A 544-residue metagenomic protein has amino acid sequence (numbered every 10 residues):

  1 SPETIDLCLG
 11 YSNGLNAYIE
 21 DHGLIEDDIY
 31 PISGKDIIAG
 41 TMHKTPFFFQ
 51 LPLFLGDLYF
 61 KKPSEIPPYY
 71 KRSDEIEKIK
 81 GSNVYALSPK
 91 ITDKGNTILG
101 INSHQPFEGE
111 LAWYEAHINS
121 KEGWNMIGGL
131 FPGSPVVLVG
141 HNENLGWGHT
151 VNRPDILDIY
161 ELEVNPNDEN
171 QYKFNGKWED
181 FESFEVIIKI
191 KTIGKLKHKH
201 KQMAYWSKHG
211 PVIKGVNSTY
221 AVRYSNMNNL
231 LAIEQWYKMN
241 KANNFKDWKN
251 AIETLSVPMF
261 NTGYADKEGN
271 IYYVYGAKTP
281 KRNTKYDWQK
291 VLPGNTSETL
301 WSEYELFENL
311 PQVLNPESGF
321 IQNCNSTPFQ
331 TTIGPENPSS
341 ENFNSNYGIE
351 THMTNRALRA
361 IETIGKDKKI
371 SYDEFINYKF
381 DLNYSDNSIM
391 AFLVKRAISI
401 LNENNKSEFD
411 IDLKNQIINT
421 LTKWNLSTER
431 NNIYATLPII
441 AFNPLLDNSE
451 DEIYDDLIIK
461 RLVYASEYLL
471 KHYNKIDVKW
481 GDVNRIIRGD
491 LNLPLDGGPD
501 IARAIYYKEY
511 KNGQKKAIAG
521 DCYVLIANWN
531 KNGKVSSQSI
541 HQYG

Functional and structural regions predicted by a protein language model:
S1-S12, N102, K238-F245, N346-A357 (+1 more regions): Solvent-exposed, acidic/flexible segments
E3-G100, Q105-P106, K267-Y272, K278-K281 (+3 more regions): Acidic, low-complexity N-terminal propeptides/linkers enriched in Ser/Thr/Asp/Gly that mediate export, maturation
Y70-D158: NTP-handling and nucleic-acid-processing catalytic cores
E77-I79, K90-T97, I101-A112, I213-L231 (+3 more regions): Active-site-adjacent "gating/activation" loops or surface patches in catalytic cores
I79, S120-P132, G140-L145, H149-T296: Glycine- and hydrophobic-rich flexible loops that cap the catalytic core of alpha/beta enzyme folds
E234-F260, K267, S340-R396: Proteins synthesized as precursors that undergo proteolytic processing into mature forms
V257-D367, T428, A441, L446: Hydrophobic alpha-helical segments
